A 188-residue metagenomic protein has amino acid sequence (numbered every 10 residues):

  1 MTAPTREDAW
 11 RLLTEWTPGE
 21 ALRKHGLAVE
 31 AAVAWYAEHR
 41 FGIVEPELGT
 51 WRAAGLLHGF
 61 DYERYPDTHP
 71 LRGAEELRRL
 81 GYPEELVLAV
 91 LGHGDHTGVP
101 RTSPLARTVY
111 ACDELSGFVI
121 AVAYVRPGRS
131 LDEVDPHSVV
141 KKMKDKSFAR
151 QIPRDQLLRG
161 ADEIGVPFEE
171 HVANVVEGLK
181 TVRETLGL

Functional and structural regions predicted by a protein language model:
M1-Y65: Acidic/His-rich, divalent-metal-binding segments that scaffold phosphate/diphosphate chemistry
P4, K24-A28, T68, E85 (+4 more regions): Conserved active-site and cofactor/substrate-binding residues in soluble primary-metabolism enzymes
D8-L12, T50, E85, S138 (+2 more regions): Exposed alpha-helical structural elements
L13, A37-E38, G73, L77 (+3 more regions): Hydrophobic alpha-helix position signal
V44-K146, L158: Divalent metal-dependent catalytic cores for phosphoryl transfer on phosphate-bearing substrates
S138-L188: A structured, mid-to-C-terminal "fold-capping" secondary-structure block
